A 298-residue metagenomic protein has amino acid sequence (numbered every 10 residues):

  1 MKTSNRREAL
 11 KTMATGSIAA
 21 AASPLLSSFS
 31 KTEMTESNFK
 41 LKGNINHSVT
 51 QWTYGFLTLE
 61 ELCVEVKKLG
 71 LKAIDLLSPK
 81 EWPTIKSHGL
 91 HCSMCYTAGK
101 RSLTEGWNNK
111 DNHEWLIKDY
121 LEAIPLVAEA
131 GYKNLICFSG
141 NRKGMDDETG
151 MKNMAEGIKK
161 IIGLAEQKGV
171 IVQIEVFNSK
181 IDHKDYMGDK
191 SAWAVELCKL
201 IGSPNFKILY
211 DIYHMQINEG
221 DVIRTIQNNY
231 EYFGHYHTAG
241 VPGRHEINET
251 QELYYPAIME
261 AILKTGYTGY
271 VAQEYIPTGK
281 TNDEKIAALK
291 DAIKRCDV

Functional and structural regions predicted by a protein language model:
M1-N46, Q51, G55-K67, G131-K133 (+2 more regions): Histidine-acidic metal/acid-base catalytic patches
M13-L25, F39-L41, N108-K207, I217: Active-site acidic/histidine proton-transfer and metal-coordination neighborhood in alpha/beta enzyme cores
T53-G55, S78-K80, A98-K100, N141-K143 (+4 more regions): Active-site-proximal loop/turn and secondary-structure-junction residues that shape catalytic pockets, frequently
L62-E81: Catalytic domains of carbohydrate-active enzymes, especially glycoside hydrolases
P83-Y96, M154, V170: Short acidic, glycine/proline-enriched helix-loop-strand junctions
